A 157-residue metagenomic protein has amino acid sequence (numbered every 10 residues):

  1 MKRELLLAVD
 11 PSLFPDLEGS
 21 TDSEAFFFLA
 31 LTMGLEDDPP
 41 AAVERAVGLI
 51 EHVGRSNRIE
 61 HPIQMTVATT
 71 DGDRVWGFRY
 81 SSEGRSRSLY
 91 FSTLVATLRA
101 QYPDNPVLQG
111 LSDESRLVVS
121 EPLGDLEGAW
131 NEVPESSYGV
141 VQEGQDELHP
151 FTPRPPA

Functional and structural regions predicted by a protein language model:
M1-A157: Conserved short alpha-helical segments that host acidic/polar catalytic motifs at enzyme active sites
